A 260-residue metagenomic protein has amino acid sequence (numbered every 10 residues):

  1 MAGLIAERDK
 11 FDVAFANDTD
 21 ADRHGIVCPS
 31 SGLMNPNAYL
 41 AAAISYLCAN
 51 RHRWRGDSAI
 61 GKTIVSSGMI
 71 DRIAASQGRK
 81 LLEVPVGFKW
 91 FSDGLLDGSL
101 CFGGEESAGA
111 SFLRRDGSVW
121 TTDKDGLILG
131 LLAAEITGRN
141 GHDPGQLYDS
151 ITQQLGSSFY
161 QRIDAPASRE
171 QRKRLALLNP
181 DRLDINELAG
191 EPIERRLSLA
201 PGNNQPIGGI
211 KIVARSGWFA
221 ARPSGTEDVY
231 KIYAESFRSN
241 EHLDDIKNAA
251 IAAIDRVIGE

Functional and structural regions predicted by a protein language model:
M1-G25: N-terminal small/polar loop signature for handling phosphorylated ligands or for N-terminal nucleophile
L4-A6, I44-R53: Short, basic/hydrophobic alpha-helical segments
V13, I26-C28, N50-Y233, S239-E260: Phosphate-binding and adjacent anionic-ligand microenvironments
N17, M34, R53: Gly/Ser-rich phosphate-binding catalytic loop and adjacent alpha/beta segment that cradle a phosphoryl group at enzyme
D22-A42, I70: Short Gly/Thr/Asp-enriched flexible loops that form oxyanion-binding sites at enzyme active sites
